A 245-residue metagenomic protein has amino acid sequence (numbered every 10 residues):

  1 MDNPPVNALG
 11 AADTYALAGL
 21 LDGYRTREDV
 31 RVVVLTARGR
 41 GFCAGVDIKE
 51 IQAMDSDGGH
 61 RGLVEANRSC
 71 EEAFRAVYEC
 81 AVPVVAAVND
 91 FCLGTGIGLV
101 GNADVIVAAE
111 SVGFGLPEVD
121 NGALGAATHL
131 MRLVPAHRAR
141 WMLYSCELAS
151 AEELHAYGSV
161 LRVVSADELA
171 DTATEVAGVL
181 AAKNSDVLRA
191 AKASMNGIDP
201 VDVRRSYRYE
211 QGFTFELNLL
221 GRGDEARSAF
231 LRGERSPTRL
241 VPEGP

Functional and structural regions predicted by a protein language model:
M1-R38, R75: Conserved CoA-thioester-binding segment of acyl-CoA-metabolizing enzymes
N3, C146, S150-A151, D171 (+2 more regions): C-terminal alpha-helix plus adjacent terminal tail
A12-A16, S69, A76, T172 (+2 more regions): Charged catalytic carboxylate motif
T14, I48, C70, A127 (+4 more regions): A general structural signal for well-ordered alpha-helical segments in protein cores
A16, A37-A73: Glycine- (often His-adjacent) and acidic-residue-rich active-site loop that binds/positions the CoA thioester
A16-L17, L35, D47, P83 (+4 more regions): Terminal peptide-recognition signature
R40-A44, C92-G94, M195: Short, active-site-adjacent cap segments at secondary-structure transitions
R75-S185: Crotonase-fold acyl-CoA enzyme core
